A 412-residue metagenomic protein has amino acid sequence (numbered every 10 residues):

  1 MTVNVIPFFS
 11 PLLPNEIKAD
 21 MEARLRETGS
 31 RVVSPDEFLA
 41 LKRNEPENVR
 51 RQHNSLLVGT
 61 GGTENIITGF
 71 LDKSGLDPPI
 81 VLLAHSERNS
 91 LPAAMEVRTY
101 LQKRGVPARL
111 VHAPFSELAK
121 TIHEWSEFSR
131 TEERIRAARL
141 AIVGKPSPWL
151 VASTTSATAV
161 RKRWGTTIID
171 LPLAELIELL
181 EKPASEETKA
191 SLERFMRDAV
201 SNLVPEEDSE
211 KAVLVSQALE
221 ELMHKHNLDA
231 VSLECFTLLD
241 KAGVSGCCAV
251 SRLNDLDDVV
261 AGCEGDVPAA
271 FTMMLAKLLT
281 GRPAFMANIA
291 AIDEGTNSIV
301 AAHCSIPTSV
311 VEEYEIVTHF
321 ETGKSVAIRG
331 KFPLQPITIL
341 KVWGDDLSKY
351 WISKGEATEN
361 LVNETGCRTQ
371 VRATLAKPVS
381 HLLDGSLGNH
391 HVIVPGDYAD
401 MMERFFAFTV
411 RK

Functional and structural regions predicted by a protein language model:
M1-E37: N-terminal basic/disordered segments at the start of proteins
I6-F8, L83, A141-V143: Short hydrophobic segments within beta-strands
E22-R24, D72-S74, T155-R163, C247-V250 (+1 more regions): Short, solvent-exposed amphipathic alpha-helical segments in soluble enzyme and RNA/protein-processing domains
L25-V97: An N-terminal, globular interaction/scaffold subdomain
E64, S90, P148-L150, L238-A242 (+1 more regions): Flexible loop/turn segments at secondary-structure boundaries
R98-T280: Conserved, well-structured core segments that form the ligand-binding/active-site neighborhood of functional domains
D258-N360: C-terminal catalytic subdomain
A327-K412: Extended hydrophobic packing segments that form well-structured cores
